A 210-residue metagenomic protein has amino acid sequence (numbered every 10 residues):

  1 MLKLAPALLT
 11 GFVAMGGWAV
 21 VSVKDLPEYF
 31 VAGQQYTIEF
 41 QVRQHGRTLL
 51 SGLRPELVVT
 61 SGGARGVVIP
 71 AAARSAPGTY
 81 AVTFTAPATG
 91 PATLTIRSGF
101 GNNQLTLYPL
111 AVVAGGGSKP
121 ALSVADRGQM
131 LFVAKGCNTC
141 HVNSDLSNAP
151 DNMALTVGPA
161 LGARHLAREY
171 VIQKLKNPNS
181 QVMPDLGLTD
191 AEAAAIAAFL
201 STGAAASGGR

Functional and structural regions predicted by a protein language model:
F30, V113-V133: Electrostatic cytochrome c docking/interface patches
A32-T48, V82: Beta-strand-rich structural segments
R43-I69, P150, A154-V157: Short flexible loop/turn segments that cap and initiate beta-strands
R74-A81: Aromatic sugar-binding surface patches on proteins that engage polysaccharides or sugar-phosphate polymers
V82-A88: Short, hydrophobic beta-strand segments
Q104-V112: Edge beta-strands of extracellular beta-sandwich domains
G128, A134-S144, I196-L200: The canonical Cys-X-X-Cys-His
D151-R210: Extracytoplasmic electron-transfer domains, predominantly the class I c-type cytochrome c fold
